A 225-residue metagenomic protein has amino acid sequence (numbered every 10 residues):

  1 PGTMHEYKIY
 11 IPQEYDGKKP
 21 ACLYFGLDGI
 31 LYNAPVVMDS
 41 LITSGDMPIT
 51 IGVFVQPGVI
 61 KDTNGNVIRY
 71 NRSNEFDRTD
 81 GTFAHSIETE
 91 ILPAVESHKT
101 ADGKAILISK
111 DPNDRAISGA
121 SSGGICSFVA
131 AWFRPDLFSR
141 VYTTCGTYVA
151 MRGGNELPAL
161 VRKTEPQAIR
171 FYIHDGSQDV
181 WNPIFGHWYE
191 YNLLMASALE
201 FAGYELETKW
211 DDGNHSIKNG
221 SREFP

Functional and structural regions predicted by a protein language model:
P1-P225: Non-catalytic cap/lid and distal C-terminal segments of serine-dependent acyl enzymes
